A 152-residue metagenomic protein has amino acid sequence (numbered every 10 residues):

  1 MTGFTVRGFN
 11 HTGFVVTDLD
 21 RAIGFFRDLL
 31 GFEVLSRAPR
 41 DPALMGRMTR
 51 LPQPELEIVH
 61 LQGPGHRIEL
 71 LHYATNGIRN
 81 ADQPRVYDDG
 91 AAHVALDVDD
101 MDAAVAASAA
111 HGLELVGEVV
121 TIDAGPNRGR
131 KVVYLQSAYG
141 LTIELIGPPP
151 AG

Functional and structural regions predicted by a protein language model:
M1-T5, F14, L96-G152: Vicinal oxygen chelate
R7-H11, L56, D89-H93, R130: Short, solvent-exposed beta-strand edge segments and adjacent coil->beta transition regions
F9, V16, F26, L61 (+3 more regions): Short, structured motif recognition centered on aromatic/hydrophobic residues
V15-G65, A103, A110, D123-R128 (+1 more regions): Core segments of cupin and vicinal oxygen chelate
N80: Zn2+-dependent peptidoglycan hydrolase active-site motif and core
Q83-Y87, V94-L96: Short secondary-structure subsegments characteristic of cysteine-rich extracellular domains
